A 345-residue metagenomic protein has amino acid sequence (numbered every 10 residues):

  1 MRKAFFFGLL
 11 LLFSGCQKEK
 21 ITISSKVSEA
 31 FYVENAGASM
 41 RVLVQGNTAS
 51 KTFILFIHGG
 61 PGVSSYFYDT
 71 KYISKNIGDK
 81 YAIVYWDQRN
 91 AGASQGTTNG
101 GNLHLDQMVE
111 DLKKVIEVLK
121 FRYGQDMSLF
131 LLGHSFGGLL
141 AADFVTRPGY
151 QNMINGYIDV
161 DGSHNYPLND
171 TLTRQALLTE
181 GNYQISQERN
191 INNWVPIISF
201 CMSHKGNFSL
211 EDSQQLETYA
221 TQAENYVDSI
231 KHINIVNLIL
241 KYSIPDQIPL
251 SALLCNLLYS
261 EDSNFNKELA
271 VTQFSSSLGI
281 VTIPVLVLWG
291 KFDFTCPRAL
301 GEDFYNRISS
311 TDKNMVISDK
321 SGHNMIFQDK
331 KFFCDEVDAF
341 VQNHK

Functional and structural regions predicted by a protein language model:
S64-I73: The serine-hydrolase catalytic nucleophile loop
I77-Q95: Conserved alpha/beta-hydrolase
Q107-M127: Conserved acidic catalytic loop of the alpha/beta-hydrolase fold
D126-T171: Conserved hydrolase catalytic core segment
E188-S276, I283: Alpha/beta-hydrolase
V281, V287-W289, D293: Short beta-strand/loop motif that positions the catalytic acidic residue of the alpha/beta-hydrolase fold
F294-L300: Conserved alpha/beta-hydrolase "acid-adjacent" motif
S321-K330: Catalytic histidine-centered segment of alpha/beta-hydrolase-like enzymes
